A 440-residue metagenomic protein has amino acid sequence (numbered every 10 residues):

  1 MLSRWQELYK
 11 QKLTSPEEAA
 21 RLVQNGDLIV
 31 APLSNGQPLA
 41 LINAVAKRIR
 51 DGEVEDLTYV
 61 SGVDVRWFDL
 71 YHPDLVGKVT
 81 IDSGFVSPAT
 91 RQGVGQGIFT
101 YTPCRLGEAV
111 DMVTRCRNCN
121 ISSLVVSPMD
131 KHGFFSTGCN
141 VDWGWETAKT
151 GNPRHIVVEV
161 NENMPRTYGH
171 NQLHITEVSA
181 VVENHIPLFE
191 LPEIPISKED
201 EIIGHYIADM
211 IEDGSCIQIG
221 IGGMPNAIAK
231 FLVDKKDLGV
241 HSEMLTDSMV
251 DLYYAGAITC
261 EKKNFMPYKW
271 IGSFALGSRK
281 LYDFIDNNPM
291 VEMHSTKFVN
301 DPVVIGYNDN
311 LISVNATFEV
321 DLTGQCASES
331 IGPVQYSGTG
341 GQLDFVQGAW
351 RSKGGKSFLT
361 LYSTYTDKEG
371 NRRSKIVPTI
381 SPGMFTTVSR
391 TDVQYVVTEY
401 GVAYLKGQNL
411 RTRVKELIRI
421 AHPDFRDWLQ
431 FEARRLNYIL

Functional and structural regions predicted by a protein language model:
M1-L440: Conserved alpha/beta enzyme-core scaffold
